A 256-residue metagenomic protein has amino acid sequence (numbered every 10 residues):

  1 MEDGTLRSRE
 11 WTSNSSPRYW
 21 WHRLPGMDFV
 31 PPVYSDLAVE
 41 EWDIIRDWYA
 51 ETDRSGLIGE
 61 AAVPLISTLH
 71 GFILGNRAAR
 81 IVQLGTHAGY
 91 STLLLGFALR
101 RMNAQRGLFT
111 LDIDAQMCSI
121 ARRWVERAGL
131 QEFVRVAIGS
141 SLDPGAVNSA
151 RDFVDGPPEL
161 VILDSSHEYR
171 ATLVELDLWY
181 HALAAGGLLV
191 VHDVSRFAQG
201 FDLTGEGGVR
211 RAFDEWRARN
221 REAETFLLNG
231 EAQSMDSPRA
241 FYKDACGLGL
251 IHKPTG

Functional and structural regions predicted by a protein language model:
M1-I162, S166-G256: A short alpha-helical cap/connector motif
